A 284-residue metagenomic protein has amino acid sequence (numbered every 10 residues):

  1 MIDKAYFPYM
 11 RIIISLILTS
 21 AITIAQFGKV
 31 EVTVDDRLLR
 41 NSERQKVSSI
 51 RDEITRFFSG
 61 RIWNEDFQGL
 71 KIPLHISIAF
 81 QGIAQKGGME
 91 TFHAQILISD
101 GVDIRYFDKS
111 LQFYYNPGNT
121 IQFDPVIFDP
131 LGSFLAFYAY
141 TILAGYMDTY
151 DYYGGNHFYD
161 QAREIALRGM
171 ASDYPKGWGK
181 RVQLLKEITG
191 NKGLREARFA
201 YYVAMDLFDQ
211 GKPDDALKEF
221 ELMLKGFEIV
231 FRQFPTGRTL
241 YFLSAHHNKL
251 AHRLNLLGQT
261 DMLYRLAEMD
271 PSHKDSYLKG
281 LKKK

Functional and structural regions predicted by a protein language model:
M1-M10: N-terminal secretory signal peptides that target proteins for export/translocation
I12-I22: Sec-dependent N-terminal signal peptides
Q26-H93, D103-R105: Start-of-domain marker
T33, F220-K284: A cross-kingdom marker for long, charged
T55-W63, Y140, A144-D148, A251 (+1 more regions): Sec-exported extracytoplasmic/periplasmic mature domains
G88-L185: Acidic/His-rich structured neighborhood in mature extracellular/periplasmic domains
G155-T239: Flexible, glycine-rich surface segments
